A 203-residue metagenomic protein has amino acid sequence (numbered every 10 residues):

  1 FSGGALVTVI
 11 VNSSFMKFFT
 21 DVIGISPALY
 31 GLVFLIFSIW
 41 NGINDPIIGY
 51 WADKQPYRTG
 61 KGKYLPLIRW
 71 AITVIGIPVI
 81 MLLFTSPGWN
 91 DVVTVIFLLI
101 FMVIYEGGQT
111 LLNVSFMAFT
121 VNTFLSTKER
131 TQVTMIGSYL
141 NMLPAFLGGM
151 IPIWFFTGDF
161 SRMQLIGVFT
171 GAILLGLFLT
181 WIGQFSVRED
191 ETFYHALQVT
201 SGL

Functional and structural regions predicted by a protein language model:
F1-L203: Membrane-embedded alpha-helical bundles of multi-pass transporters/translocases, especially carrier/permease families
